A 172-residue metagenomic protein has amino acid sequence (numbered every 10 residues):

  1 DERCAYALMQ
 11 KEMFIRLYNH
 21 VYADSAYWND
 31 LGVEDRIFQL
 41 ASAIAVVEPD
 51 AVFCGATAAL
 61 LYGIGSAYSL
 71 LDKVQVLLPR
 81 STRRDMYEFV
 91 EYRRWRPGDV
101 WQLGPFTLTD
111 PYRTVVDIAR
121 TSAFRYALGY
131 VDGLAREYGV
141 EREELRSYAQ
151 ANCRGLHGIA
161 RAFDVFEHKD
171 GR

Functional and structural regions predicted by a protein language model:
D1-G155: Short gly/ser-rich loop at a beta-strand->alpha-helix junction or flexible surface loop bordering the NTP-binding
V47, A160-R172: Nucleic-acid endo/exonuclease domains
